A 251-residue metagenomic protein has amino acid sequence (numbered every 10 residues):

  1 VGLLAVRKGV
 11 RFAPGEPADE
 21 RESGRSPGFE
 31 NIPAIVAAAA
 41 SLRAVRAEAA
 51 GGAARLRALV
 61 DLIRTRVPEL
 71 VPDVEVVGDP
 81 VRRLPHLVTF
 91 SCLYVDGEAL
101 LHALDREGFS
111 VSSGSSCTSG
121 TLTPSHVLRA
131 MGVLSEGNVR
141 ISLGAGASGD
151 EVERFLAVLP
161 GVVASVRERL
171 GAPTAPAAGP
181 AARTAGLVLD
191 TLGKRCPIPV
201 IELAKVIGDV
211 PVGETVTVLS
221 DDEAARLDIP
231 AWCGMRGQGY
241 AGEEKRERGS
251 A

Functional and structural regions predicted by a protein language model:
V1-A40: Active-site PLP attachment segment
A39-A47: Short glycine/serine- and small hydrophobic-enriched flexible loop segments
R46-L100: Conserved PLP-dependent catalytic core of the aminotransferase class-I/II
L87-S142: Conserved C-terminal alpha-helix-loop-beta "cap" of PLP-dependent enzymes that closes/shapes the active-site mouth
L93-G97, G146-G149, D222: Helix N-cap motif at beta-to-alpha junctions
S125-A182: PLP-dependent enzyme catalytic core of the Aspartate aminotransferase-like
G179-A251: Domain-level signature for proteins that mediate thiol-based redox and metal-cofactor handling
